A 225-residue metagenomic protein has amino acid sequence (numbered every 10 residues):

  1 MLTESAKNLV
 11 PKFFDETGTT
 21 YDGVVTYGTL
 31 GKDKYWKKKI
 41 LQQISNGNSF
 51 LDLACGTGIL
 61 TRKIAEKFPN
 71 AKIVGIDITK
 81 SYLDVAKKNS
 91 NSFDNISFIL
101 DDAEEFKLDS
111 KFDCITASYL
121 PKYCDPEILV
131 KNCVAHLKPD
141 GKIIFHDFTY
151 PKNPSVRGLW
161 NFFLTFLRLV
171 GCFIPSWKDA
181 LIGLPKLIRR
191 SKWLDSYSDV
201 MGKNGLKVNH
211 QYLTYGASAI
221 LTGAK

Functional and structural regions predicted by a protein language model:
M1-T20: N-terminal, positively charged/glycine-rich alpha-helical extensions of SAM-dependent methyltransferases
N8, T149-V200: C-terminal alpha-helical "lid/dimerization" subdomain adjacent to the S-adenosyl-L-methionine
L30-G47: Conserved alpha-helix/loop element of class I SAM-dependent methyltransferases that forms part of the SAM/SAH-binding
L51-E105: Class I SAM-dependent methyltransferase SAM/SAH-binding core
E104-I115: A short acidic, Gly/Pro-enriched loop at the edge of an enzyme's catalytic core that lines a small-molecule cofactor
C114-E127: A short SAM/SAH-binding and catalytic strip from SAM-dependent methyltransferases
I128-P139: A short glycine-rich, Lys/Arg-flanked "PGG" loop and its adjoining helix->strand segment in the class I
G141-F148: Conserved beta-strand signature within the Rossmann-like core of class I S-adenosyl-L-methionine
